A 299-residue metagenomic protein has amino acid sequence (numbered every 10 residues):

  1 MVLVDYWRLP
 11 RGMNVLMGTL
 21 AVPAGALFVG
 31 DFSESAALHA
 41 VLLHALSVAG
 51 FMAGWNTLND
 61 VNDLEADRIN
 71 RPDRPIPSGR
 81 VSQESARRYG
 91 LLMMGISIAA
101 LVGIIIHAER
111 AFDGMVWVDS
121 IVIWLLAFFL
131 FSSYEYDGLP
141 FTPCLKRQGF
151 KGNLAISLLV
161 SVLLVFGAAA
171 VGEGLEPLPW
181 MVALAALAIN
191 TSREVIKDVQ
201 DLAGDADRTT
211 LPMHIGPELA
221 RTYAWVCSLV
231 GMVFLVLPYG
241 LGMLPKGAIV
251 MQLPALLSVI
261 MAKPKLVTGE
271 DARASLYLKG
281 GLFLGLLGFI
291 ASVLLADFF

Functional and structural regions predicted by a protein language model:
V2-L9, S78, Q83-G174: Intramembrane alpha-helical segments
V4, V15, F141-F150, L219 (+1 more regions): Extended hydrophobic alpha-helices typical of membrane-associated regions
M13, M17, A21, H39-S47 (+7 more regions): Alpha-helical transmembrane segments of integral membrane proteins
T19-G25, G149-G167, P212-P217, L276-S292: Small-residue-rich segments of transmembrane alpha-helices in multi-pass membrane proteins, especially helix faces
T19-N62, S97, L101-V102, D119-S132 (+1 more regions): Membrane-embedded alpha-helical segments that form the functional core of polytopic membrane enzymes, especially those
V22-A26, M93-G103, A127-Y134, S161 (+4 more regions): Hydrophobic core of alpha-helical transmembrane segments in multi-pass integral membrane proteins
V29-L43, L154-L202, E218-V230, L235-V236 (+1 more regions): Functional transmembrane core segments of multi-pass inner-membrane proteins
S47-I98, L187-L235, Y239: Solvent-exposed interhelical
